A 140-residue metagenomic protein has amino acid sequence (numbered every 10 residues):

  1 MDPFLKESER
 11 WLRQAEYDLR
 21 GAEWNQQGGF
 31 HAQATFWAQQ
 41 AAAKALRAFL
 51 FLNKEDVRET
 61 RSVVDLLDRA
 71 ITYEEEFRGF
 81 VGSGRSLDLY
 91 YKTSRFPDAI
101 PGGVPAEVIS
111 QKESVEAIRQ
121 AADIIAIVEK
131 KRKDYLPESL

Functional and structural regions predicted by a protein language model:
M1-L140: Terminal alpha-helical segments
